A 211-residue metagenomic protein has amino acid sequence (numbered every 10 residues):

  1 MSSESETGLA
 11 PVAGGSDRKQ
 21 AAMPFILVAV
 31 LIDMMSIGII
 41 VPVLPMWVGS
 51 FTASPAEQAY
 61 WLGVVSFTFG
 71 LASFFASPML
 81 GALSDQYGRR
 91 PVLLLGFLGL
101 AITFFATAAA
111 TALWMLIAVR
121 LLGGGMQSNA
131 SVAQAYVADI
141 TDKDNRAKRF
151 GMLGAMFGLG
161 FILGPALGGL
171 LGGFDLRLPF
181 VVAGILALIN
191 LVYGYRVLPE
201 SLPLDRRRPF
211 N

Functional and structural regions predicted by a protein language model:
K19-M46, S50: Pair of pore-lining "gating" transmembrane helices in MFS-fold secondary transporters
P45-S73: Extracellular/periplasmic helix-loop-helix junction of adjacent transmembrane segments in MFS-like secondary
V48-G49, L83-S84, L170-G173: Interfacial helix-cap and linker-helix signal at transmembrane-aqueous boundaries of multi-pass secondary transporters
G70-P78, S128, F161-I162: Residue-level signature of mid-helix packing/kink "hotspots" within the transmembrane helices of 12-pass Major
F74-T111: Conserved MFS/SLC helix-loop-helix module at the cytosolic interface between two early adjacent transmembrane helices
A118-G158: Cytoplasmic helix-loop-helix junction between adjacent transmembrane helices in 12-TM secondary transporters
M156-R196: Helix-loop-helix hairpin linking two adjacent transmembrane segments in secondary transporters
Y195-N211: Flexible cytoplasmic inter-helical loops of multi-pass small-molecule transporters
